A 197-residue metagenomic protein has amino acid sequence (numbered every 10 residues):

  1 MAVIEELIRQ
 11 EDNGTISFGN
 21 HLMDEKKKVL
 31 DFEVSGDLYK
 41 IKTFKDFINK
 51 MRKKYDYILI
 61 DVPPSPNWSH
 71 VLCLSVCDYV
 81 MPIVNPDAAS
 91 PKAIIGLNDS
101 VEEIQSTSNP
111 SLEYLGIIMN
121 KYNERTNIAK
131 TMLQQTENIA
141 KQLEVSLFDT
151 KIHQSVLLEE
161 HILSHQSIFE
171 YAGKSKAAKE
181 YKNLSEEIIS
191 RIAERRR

Functional and structural regions predicted by a protein language model:
M1-I60, S65-P66: Cytosolic-facing regulatory segments adjacent to core modules
A2, D46, G96-D99, Q134 (+1 more regions): Generic recognition of well-ordered alpha-helical segments within structured catalytic/regulatory domains
G19-H21, N120, T150, Q154 (+1 more regions): Active-site donor-binding loop signature of nucleotide-sugar glycosyltransferases
K40, A89, I128, A177-E180: Helical mechanochemical/support elements of P-loop NTPase systems and associated helical scaffolds
N49-T150: Conserved catalytic-core segment of NTP-binding enzymes
Q154-E160: Short, glycine-rich, amphipathic interfacial segments at transmembrane boundaries or analogous
H161-E180: C-terminal boundary of histidine-terminating zinc-finger modules
N183-R195: C-terminal alpha-helix
